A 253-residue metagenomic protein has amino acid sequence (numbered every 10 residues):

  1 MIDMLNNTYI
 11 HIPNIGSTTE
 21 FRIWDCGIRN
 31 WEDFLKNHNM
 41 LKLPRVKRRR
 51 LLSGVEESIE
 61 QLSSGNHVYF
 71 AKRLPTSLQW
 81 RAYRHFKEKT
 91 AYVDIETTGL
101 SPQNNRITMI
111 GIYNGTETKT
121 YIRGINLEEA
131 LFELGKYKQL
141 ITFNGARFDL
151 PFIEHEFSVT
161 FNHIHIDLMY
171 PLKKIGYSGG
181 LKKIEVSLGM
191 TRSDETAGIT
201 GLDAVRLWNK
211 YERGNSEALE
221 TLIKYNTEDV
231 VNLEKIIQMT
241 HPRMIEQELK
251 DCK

Functional and structural regions predicted by a protein language model:
M1-K87: N-terminal accessory regions of nucleic-acid-interacting proteins
F21, L150-P151, E234: Alpha-helical elements of the RecA-like P-loop NTPase motor core of helicases
G27, F157, T240: Active-site catalytic pocket residues across diverse enzymes, especially alpha/beta-hydrolases
A71-Q139: Conserved RNase H-like, two-metal-ion catalytic cores of nucleic-acid enzymes
D94-E96, D149, D167, D229: Acidic active-site catalytic centers that drive phospho-/nucleotidyl reactions and related ester hydrolyses
N104-N105, I153-H155, Q238: Short amphipathic alpha-helical segments
M109-D194: Conserved DEDDh/DEDDy metal-dependent 3′-5′ exonuclease domain
G189-K253: Acidic, Mg2+-coordinating catalytic module of metal-dependent nucleases/exonucleases that use a two-metal-ion mechanism
